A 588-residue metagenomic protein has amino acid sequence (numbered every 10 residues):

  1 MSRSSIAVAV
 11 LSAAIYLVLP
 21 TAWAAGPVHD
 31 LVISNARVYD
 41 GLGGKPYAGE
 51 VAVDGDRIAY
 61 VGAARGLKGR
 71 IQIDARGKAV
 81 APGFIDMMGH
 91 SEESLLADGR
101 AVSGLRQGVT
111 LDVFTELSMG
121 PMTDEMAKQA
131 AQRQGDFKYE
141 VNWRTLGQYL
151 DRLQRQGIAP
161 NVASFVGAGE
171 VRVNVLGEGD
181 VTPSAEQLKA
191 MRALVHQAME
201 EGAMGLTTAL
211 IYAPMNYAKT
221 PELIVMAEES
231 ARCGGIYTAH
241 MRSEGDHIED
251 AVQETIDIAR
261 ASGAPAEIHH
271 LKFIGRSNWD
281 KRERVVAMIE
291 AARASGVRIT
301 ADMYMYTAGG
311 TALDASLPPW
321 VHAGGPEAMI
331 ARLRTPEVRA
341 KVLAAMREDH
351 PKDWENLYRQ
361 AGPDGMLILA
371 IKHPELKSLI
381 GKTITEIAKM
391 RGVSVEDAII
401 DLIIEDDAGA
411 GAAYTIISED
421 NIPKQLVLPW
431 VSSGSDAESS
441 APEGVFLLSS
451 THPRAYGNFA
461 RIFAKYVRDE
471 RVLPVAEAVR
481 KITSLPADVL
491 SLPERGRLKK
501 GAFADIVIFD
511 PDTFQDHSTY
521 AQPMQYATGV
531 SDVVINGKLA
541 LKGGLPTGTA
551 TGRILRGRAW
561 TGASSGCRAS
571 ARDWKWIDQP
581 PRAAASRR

Functional and structural regions predicted by a protein language model:
A7-T21: Bacterial N-terminal signal peptides
A25-D30, V38, L42-G83, D98: Histidine-rich, glycine-flanked metal-binding segment
A36, K424-W430, D436, V507-R553: C-terminal cap of metal-dependent C-N hydrolases
A36, V51, D56, G77 (+13 more regions): Divalent metal-coordination and catalytic microenvironments
V38-E50, A410-I417, N421-I422, E470-R480 (+1 more regions): Acidic, glycine-enriched loop/beta-strand segments at the rims of small-molecule binding/catalytic pockets
R70-R144: Metal-associated gating/positioning segment near the N- to mid-region
L150-L153, I158-A185, K189-Y212, L223 (+4 more regions): Active-site neighborhoods of metal-dependent hydrolases
I224-G235, A239: Alpha-helix-loop-beta-strand connector modules within alpha/beta enzyme cores
